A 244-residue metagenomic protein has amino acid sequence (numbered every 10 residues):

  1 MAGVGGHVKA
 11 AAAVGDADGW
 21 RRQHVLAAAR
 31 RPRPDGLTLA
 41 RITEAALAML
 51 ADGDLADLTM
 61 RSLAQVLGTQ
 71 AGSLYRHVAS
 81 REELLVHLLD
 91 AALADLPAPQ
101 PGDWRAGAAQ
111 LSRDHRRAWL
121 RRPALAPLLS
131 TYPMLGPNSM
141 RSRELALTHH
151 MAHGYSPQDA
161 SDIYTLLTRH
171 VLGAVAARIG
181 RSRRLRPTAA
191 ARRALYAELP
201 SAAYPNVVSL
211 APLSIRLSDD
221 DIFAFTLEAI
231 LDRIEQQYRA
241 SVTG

Functional and structural regions predicted by a protein language model:
M1-L37, N206-L213, V242-G244: N-terminal intrinsically disordered/low-complexity leader segments
G5, P187-G244: A structured, mid-to-C-terminal "fold-capping" secondary-structure block
R41, A45, M49-E82: Helix-turn-helix
R41-A48, D52-G53, E83-G102, A106 (+2 more regions): Alpha-helical structural segments
G53, L63, A71-G72, H115 (+1 more regions): Hydrophobic alpha-helical segments that drive targeting, anchoring, or assembly
P97-R141, P157-A160, Y164: Hydrophobic alpha-helical connector segments
S142-Y196, I215, I234-Q237: Hydrophobic alpha-helical bundle segments that form small-molecule/ligand-binding pockets
